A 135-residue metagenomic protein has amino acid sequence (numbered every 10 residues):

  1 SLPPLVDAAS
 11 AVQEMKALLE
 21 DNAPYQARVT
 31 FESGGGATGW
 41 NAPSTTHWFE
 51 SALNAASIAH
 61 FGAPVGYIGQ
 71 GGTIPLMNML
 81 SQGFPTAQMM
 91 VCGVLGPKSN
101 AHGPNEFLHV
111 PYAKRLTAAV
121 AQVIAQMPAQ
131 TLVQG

Functional and structural regions predicted by a protein language model:
S1-A121, M127-G135: Metal-dependent amide/peptide-bond hydrolase catalytic core, centered on the "pita-bread" metallohydrolase fold
